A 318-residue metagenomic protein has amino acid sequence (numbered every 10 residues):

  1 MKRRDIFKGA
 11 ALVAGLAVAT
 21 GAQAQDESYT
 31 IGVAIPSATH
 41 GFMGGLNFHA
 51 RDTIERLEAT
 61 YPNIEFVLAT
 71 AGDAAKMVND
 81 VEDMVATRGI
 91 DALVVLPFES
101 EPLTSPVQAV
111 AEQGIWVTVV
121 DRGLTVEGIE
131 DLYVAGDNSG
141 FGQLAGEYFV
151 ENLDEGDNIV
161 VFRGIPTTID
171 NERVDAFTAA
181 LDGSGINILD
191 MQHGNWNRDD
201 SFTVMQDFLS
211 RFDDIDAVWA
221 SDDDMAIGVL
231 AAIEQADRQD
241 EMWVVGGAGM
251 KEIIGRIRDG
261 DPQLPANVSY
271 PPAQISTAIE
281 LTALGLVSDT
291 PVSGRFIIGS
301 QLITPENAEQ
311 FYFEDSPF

Functional and structural regions predicted by a protein language model:
R3-F7: N-terminal export leaders
E27-Y29, I169, A179-L181, Y270-F318: Hinge/cleft segment of the Venus flytrap/periplasmic-binding protein
T30-L57, E65-N79, P97-S100, G164-N171 (+3 more regions): Extracytoplasmic "Venus flytrap"
F42-E58, F141-A145, I169-I186, D200 (+2 more regions): Short, solvent-exposed amphipathic alpha-helices that sit in or adjacent to ligand/effector-binding or catalytic
R56-A71, N158-R163, T178-D199: Short beta-strand elements in bilobed, periplasmic/extracellular small-molecule ligand-binding domains
M77, V134-I159, D200-F202, A226 (+2 more regions): Hydrophobic alpha-helical segments within soluble ligand-binding/sensing domains
E82, A86, D91-A111, F177 (+1 more regions): Hydrophobic alpha-helical
S100-G140, N158, M250-Q263, E309-E314: Flexible loop/hinge segments that line or gate small-molecule binding clefts
